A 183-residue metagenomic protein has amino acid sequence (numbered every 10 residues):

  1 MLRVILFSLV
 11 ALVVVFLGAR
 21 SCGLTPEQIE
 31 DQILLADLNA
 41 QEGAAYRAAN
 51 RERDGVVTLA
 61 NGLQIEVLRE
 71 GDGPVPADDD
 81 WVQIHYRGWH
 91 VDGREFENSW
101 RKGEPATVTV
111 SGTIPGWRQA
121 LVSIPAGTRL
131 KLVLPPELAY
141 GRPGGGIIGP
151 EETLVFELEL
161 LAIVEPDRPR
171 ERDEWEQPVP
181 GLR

Functional and structural regions predicted by a protein language model:
M1-R183: Cross-family detector of peptidyl-prolyl cis-trans isomerase
